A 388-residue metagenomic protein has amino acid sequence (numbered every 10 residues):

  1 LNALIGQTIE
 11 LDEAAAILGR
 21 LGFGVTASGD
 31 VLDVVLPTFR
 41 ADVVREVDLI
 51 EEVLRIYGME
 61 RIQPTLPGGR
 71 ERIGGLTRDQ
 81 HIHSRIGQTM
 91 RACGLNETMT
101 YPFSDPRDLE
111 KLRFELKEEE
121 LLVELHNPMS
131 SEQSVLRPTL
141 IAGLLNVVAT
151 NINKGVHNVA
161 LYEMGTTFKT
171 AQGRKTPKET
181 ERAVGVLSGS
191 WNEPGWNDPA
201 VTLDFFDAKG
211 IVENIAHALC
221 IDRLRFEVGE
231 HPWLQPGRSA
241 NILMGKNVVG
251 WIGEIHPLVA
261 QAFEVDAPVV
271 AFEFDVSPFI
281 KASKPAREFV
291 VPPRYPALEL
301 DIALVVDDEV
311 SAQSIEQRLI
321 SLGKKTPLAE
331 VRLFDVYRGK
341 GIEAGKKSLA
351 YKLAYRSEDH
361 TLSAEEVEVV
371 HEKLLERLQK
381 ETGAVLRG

Functional and structural regions predicted by a protein language model:
N2-L4, D33, A183-G185, I302-L304: Short cationic amphipathic helices and targeting signals
N2-V159, A354-R356, L362, E366-G388: Extended, well-folded interaction surfaces typified by the phenylalanyl-tRNA synthetase beta subunit core
A14, R20-F23, D42, E46 (+6 more regions): A carboxyl-terminal module marker
T26, T167-K169: Short beta-strand micro-motifs enriched in acidic
L36-T38, N127-M129, T166, L187-G189 (+2 more regions): Short, structured patches in soluble enzyme cores that scaffold and shape functional sites
K117-E120, N153, T170-T180: A mid-to-C-terminal "edge-of-domain" accessory segment
L161-G165, E181-A183: Mid-protein regulatory/catalytic core that forms ligand/cofactor-binding pockets and protein-protein interaction
